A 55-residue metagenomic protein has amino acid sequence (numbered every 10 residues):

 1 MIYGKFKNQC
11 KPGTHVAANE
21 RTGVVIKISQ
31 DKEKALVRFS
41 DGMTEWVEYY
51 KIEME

Functional and structural regions predicted by a protein language model:
I2-F6, K11-E55: Basic/aromatic-rich interaction segments and small domains that mediate binding to polyanionic partners
